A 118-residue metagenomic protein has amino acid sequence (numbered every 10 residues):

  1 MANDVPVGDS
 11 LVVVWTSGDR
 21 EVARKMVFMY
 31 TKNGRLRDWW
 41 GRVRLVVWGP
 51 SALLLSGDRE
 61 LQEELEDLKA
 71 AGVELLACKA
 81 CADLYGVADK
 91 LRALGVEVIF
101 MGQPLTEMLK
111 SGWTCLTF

Functional and structural regions predicted by a protein language model:
M1-D9: Acidic, glycine/proline-rich low-complexity segments that act as flexible tails and inter-domain linkers
S10, G41-R44, E74: Residues at the starts of beta-strands that form the adenosine-phosphate
L11-V27, P50-S56: Short, glycine-rich nucleotide/cofactor-binding loops
A23-R37: Histidine-anchored nucleotide/phosphate-binding helix
L36-L53: Small/aliphatic-rich secondary-structure junction motif
R59-A88: A glycine-rich helix N-cap at a beta->alpha junction
E66-L68, R92, E97-T106: A short aromatic-anchored loop/beta-hairpin motif
P104, L109-T117: C-terminal binding/interaction regions
